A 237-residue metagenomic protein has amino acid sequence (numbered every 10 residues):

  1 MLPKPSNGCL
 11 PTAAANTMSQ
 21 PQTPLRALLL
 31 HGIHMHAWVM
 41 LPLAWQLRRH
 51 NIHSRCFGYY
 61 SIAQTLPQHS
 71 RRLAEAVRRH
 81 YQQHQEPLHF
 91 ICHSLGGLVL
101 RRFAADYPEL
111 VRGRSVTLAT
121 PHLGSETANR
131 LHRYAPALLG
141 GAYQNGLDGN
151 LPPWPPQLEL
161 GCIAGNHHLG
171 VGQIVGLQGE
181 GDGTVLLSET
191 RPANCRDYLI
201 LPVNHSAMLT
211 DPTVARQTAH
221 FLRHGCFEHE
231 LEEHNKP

Functional and structural regions predicted by a protein language model:
T12-T17: Ala/Thr-enriched low-complexity intrinsically disordered regions
T23-R26: Extreme N-terminal starter segment of soluble prokaryotic enzymes
L28-I33, W38, P42, R48-E159 (+1 more regions): Serine-dependent carboxylesterase/thioesterase catalytic core of lipase-like alpha/beta-hydrolase/SGNH enzymes
W45-H50, L187-R191: Short hydrophobic/aromatic-rich motifs at helix boundaries and adjacent loops
A105-P237: Helical cap/lid subdomain of alpha/beta-hydrolase-fold lipid enzymes that gates access to the catalytic pocket
